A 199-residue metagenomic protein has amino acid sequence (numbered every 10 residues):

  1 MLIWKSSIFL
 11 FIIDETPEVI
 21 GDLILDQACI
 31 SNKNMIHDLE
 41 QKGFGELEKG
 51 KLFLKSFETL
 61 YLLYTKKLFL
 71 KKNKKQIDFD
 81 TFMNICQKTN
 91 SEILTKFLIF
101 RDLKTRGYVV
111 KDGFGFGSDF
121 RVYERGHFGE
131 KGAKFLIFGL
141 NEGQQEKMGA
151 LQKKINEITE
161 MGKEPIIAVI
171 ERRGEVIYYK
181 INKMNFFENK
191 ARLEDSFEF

Functional and structural regions predicted by a protein language model:
M1-F199: Long Lys/Arg-rich low-complexity intrinsically disordered regions in nucleic-acid-associated proteins
